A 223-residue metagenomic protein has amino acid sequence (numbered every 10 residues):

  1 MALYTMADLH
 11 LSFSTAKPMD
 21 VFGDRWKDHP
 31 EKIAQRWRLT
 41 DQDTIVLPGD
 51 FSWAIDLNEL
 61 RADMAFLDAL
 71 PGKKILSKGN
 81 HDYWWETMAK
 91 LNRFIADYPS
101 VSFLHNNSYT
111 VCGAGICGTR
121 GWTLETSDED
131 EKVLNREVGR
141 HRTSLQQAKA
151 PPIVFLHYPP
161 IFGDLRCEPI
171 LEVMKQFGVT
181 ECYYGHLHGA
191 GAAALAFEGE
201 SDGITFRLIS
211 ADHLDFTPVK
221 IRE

Functional and structural regions predicted by a protein language model:
M1-A69, R140-A150, I221: N-terminal active-site segment of His-dependent metallophosphoesterases
T5-A7, I45-D50, K74-N80, S102-N106 (+3 more regions): Active-site neighborhood of phospho(di)ester-bond hydrolases with catalytic His/Asp-centered motifs
L9-A16, D82-V173: Conserved catalytic scaffold of divalent metal-dependent phosphoesterases
T15-K17, V21-D24, Q35, A89 (+5 more regions): Binuclear metal-dependent phosphoesterase catalytic core
D28-R38, L76-L91: A short, conserved beta-to-alpha structural element at the edge of catalytic cores that scaffolds binding
I55, I161-D164, G191: Short, solvent-exposed loop/turn segments at secondary-structure junctions
A62-P71, P169-G178: Catalytic-core regions built around general acid/base machinery
L70, Y98-P99, G178, D202: Short, structured coil segments at secondary-structure junctions
